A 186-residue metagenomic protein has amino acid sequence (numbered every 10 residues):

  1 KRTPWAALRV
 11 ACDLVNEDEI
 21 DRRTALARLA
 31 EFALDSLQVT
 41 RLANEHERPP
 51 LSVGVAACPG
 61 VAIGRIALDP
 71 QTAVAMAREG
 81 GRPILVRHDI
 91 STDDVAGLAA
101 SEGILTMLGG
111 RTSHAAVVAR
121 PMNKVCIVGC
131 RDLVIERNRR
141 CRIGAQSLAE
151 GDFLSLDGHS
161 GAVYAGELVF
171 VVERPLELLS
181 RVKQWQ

Functional and structural regions predicted by a protein language model:
K1-P50, A149, F153, D157-S180: Terminal amphipathic helices with adjacent charged low-complexity linkers/tails
V39-R41, G60-A62, I66-T72, A77-P83 (+1 more regions): Acidic, glycine-rich flexible loop/linker segments
